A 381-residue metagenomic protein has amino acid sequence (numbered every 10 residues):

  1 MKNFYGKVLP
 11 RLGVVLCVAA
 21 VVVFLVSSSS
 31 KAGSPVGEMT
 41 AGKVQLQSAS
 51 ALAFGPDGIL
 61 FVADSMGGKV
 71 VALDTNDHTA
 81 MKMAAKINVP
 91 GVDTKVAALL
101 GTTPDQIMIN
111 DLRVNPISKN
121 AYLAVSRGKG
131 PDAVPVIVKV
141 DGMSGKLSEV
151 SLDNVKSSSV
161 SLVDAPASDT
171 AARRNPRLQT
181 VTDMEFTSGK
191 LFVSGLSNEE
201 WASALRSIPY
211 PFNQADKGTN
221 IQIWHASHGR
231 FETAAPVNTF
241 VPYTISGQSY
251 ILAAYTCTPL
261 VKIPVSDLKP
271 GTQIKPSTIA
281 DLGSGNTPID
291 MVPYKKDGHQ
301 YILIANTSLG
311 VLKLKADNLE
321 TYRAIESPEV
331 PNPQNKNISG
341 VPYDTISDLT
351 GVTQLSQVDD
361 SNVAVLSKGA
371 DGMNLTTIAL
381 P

Functional and structural regions predicted by a protein language model:
M1-P10: N-terminal secretory signal peptides that target proteins for export/translocation
G13-F24: Bacterial N-terminal signal peptides
V18-A19, S29-K31: Cleavable N-terminal signal peptides
S30-P381: Sequence/structural signature of beta-propeller domains
